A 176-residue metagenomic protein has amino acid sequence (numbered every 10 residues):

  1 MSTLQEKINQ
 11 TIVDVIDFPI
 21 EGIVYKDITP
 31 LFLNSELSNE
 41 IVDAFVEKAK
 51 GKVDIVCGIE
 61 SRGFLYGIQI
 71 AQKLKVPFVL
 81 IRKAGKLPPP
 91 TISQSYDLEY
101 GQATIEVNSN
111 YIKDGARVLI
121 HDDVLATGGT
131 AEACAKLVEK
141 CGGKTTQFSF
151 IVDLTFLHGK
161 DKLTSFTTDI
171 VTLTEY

Functional and structural regions predicted by a protein language model:
M1-Y176: PRPP-associated nucleotide enzymes
